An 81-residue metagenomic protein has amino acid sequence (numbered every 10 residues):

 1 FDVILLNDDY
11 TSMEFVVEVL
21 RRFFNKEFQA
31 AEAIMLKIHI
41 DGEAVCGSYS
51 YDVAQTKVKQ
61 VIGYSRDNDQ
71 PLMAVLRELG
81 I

Functional and structural regions predicted by a protein language model:
F1-I81: Terminal domain-initiation and capping elements
